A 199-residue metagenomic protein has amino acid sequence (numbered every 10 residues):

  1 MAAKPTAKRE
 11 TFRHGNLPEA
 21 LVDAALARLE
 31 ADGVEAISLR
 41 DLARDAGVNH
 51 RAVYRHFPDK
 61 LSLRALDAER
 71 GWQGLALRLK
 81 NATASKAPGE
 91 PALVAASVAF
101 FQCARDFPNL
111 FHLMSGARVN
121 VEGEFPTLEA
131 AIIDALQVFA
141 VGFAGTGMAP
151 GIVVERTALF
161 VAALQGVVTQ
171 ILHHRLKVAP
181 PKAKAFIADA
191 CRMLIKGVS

Functional and structural regions predicted by a protein language model:
M1-N16, A27: N-terminal intrinsically disordered/low-complexity leader segments
L17-A25, L42, D67-L75, L79: Generic hydrophobic, amphipathic alpha-helix propensity
A20, R28-S62, L66: Helix-turn-helix
L66, K80-N109, I132-D134, P150 (+1 more regions): Hydrophobic alpha-helical connector segments
L79, C103, V121-G147, V154-L159 (+1 more regions): Amphipathic alpha-helical packing segments from all-alpha helical-bundle domains
R105-G123, T169-K177: Amphipathic alpha-helical segments used for helix-helix packing
V161-A179, L194-S199: Amphipathic C-terminal alpha-helical segment
